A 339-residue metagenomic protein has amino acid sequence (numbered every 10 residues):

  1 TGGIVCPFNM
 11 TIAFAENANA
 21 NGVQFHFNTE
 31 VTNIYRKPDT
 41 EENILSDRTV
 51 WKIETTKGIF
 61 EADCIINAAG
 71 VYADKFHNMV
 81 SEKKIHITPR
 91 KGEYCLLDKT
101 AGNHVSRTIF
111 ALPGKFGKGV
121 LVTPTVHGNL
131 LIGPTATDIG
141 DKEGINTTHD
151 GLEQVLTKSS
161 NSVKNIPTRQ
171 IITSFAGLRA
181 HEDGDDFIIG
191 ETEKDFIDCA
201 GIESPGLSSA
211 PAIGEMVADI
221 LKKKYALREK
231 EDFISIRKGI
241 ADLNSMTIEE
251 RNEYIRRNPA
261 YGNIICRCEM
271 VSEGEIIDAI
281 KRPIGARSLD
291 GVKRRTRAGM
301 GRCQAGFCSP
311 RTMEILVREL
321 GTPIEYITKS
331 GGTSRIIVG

Functional and structural regions predicted by a protein language model:
G2-P38, R48-C64: Helical element adjacent to the flavin cofactor pocket in flavoenzyme catalytic cores
A13, G117, V126-H127, D138-I264 (+3 more regions): C-terminal catalytic lobe of FAD-dependent flavoproteins
I34-K37, R48-T49, E54-G133, T137-T148 (+3 more regions): Flavin-dependent oxidoreductases
Y35-W51, H181-D186, E193-K194: A short, glycine/Asx- and small/polar-enriched loop/turn that sits immediately N-terminal to a beta-strand
E143, S272-P283, G306-I324: Iron-sulfur (Fe-S) cluster-binding segments and ferredoxin-like electron-carrier domains, especially [2Fe-2S]
C266-C268, C303, C308: Short cysteine clusters
T322-G339: Low-complexity, small/polar and acidic-rich linker and loop segments
